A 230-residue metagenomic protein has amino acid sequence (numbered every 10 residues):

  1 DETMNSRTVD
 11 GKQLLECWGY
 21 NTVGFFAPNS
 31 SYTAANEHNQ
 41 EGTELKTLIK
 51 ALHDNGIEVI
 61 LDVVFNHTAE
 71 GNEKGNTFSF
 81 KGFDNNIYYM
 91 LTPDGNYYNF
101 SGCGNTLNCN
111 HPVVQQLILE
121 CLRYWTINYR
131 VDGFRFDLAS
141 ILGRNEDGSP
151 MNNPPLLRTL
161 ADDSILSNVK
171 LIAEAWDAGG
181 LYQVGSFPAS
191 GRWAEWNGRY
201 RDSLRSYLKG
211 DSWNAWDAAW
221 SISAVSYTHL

Functional and structural regions predicted by a protein language model:
D1-R130, R135-D162, L181: Substrate-binding/active-site clefts of carbohydrate-active enzymes
R130, G143-D147, M151-L230: Conserved alpha/beta catalytic core and glycan-binding cleft of carbohydrate-active enzymes
